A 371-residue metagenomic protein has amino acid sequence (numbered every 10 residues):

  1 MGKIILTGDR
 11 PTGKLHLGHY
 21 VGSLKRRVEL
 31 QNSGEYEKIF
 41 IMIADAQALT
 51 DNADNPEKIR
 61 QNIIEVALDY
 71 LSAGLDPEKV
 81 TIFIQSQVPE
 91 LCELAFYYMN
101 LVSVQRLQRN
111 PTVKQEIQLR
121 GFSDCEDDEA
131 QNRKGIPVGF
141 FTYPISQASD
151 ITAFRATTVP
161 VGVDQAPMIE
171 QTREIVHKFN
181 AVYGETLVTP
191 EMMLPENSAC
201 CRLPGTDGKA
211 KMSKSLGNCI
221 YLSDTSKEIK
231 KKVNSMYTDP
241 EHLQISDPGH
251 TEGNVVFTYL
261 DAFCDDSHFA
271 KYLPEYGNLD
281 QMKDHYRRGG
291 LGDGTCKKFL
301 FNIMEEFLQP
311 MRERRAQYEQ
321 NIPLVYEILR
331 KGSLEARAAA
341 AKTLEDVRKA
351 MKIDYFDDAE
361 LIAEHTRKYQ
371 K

Functional and structural regions predicted by a protein language model:
M1-G2, A338: N-terminal amphipathic alpha-helix/helix-capping segment at the start of soluble metabolic enzymes
G2-A148, E306-L308, A316: N-terminal Rossmann-like or analogous alpha/beta NTP/dinucleotide-binding catalytic cores that position adenine
S23-R27, S149, T172-I175, Y259: Buried hydrophobic packing segments
E93-F96, R109-Y183, L187-G208, K214: Classical nucleotidyltransferase
P167, R173-K371: Conserved nucleotide- and phosphate/pyrophosphate-binding catalytic cores in adenylate/nucleotidyl-handling enzymes
